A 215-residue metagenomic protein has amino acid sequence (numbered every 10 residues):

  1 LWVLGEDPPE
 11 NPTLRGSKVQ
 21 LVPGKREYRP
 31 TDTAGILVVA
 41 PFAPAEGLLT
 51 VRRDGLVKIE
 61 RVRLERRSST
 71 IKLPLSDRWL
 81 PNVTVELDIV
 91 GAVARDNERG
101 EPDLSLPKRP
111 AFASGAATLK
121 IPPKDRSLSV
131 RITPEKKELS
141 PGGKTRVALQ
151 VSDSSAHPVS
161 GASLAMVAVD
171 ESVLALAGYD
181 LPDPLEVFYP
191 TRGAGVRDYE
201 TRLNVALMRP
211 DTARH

Functional and structural regions predicted by a protein language model:
L1-H215: C-terminal segments of large proteins
